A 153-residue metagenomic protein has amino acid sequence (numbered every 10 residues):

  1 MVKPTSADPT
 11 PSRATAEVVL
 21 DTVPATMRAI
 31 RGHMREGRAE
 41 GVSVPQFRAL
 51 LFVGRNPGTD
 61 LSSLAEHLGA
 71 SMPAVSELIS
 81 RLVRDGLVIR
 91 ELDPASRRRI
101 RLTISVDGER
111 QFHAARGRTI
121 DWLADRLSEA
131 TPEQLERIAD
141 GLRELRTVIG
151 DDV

Functional and structural regions predicted by a protein language model:
M1-G41: N-terminal leader segment of winged-helix/HTH proteins
S12-T26, A114-V153: Terminal interaction helix/tail motif
A14, L20-T22, R35-G37, G54 (+4 more regions): Short, flexible segments with low predicted structural confidence
I30-H33, E109-A114, T147: Helical hydrophobic small-molecule/effector-binding pocket
R31-M72, D85, R101, V153: N-terminal helix-turn-helix DNA-binding core of bacterial DNA-binding proteins
S80-D140: Charged, amphipathic alpha-helical coiled-coil/dimerization segments
